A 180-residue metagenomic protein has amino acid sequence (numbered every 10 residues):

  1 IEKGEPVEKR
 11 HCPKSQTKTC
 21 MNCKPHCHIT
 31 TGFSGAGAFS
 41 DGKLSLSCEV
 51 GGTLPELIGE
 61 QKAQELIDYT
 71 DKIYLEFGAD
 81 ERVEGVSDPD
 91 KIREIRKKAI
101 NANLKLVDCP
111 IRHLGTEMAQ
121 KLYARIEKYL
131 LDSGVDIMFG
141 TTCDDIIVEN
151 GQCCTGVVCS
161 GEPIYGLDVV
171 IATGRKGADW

Functional and structural regions predicted by a protein language model:
I1-G52, E56, D88-W180: Residues forming the flavin
G51-D68: Short, surface-exposed, low-complexity cationic segments
Y69-R82, K97, A102-K105: Residue-level recognition of phosphate/Mg2+-coordinating polar/acidic sites in nucleotide-handling active sites
V83-S87: Short glycine-rich, low-complexity/disordered patches
